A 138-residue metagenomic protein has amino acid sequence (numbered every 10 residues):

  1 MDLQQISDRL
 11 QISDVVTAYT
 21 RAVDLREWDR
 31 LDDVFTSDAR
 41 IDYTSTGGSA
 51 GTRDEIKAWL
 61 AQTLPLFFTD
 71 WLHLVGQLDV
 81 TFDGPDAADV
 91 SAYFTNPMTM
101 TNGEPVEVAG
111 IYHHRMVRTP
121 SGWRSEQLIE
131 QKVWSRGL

Functional and structural regions predicted by a protein language model:
M1-S37: Short, low-complexity N-terminal intrinsically disordered segments enriched in polar/charged residues
S7-V16, D33, W71, S91-Y93 (+2 more regions): Binding-site signature for planar aromatic cofactors or substrates
T20-D24, L64-F68, T101: Short helix-to-loop capping/linker segments positioned immediately adjacent to catalytic or ligand/cofactor-binding
V23, F35-T36, F94-N96, I129-K132: Short beta-strand segments enriched in hydrophobic/aromatic residues within well-folded beta-rich domains
W28-T95: A solvent-exposed, acidic/Ser-Thr-rich amphipathic alpha-helical stretch
L74, V106, G110: Exposed loop/turn and edge beta-strand positions of beta-sandwich/beta-sheet ligand-binding modules
A87-D89, A109-L138: Short beta-strand edge/turn micro-motifs at domain boundaries
P97-P105, S135: Short, cysteine-centered beta-strand-loop-beta hairpins and adjacent loop/turn segments enriched in charged/polar
